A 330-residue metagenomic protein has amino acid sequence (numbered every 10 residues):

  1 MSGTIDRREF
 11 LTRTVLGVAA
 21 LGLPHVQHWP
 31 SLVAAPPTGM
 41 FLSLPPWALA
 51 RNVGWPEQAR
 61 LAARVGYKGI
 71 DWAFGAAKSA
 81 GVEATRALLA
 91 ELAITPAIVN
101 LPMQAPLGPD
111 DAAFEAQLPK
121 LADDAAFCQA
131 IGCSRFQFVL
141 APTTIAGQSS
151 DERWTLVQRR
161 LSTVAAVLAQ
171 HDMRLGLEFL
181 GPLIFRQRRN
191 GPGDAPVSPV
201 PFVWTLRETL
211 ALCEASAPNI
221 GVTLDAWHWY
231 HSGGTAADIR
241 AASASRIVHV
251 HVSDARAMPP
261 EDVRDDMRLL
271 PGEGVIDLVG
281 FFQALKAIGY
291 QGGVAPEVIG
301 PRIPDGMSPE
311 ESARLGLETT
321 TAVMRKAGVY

Functional and structural regions predicted by a protein language model:
S2-R135, D151-S162, A169, G176 (+6 more regions): N-terminal pre-domain/capping segments
W47-L49, A73-G75, L101-Q104, A141-T143 (+4 more regions): Active-site beta-loop-alpha junctions enriched in small/polar residues
L49, A295-S312: A short, acidic, flexible beta-alpha connecting loop/helix-capping segment that sits on the rim of active
G69, A166-V275: Acidic/histidine-rich catalytic cores of soluble enzymes
P102-P119, L140-W154, Q187-D194, D262-L269 (+1 more regions): Surface-exposed, active-site-proximal loop segments in enzymatic domains
C128-S149, G176-R186: Active-site groove signature of glycoside hydrolases
G274-A287: A short, acidic, amphipathic alpha-helical segment used as a generic capping/interface helix at domain edges
F281, G293-V294: H/E-rich (His + Asp/Glu) clusters that bind or coordinate divalent metals
